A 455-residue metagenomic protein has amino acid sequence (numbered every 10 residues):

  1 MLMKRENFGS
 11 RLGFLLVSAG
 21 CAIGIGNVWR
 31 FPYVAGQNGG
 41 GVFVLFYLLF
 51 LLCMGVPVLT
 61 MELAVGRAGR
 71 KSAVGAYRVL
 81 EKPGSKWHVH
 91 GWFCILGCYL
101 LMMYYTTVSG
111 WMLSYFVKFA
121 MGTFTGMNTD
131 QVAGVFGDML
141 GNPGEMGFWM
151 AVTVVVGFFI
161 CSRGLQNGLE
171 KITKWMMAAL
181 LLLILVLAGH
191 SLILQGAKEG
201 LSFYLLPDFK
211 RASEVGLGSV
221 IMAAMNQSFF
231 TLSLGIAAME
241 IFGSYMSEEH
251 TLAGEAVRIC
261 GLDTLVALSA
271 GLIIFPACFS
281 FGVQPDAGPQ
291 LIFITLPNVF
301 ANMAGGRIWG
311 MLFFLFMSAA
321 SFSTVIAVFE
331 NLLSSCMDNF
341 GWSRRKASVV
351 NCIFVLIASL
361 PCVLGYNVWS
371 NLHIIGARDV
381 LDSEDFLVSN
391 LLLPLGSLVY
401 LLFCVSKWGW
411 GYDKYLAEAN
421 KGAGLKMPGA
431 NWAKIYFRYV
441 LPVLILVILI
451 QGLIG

Functional and structural regions predicted by a protein language model:
M1-W29, V58-L63, R67-V89, S247-T251 (+1 more regions): Membrane-interface "cap" regions at the ends of multi-pass membrane proteins
L2-E6, V34-N38, A68-F93, T106-Q166 (+5 more regions): Inter-helical loop and helix-membrane interface segments of multi-pass membrane transporters/permeases
L2-F8, E170, K174-F322, I326 (+2 more regions): Membrane-embedded translocation segments of transport machinery
N7, G13-L15, C21, G147-F148 (+5 more regions): Loop-to-transmembrane helix boundary motifs in multi-pass membrane proteins
N7-S18, F43-F46, S85-Y99, G147-T153 (+6 more regions): Select transmembrane alpha-helical segments in multipass membrane proteins
G13-F50, A237-G243, G254-V257, G261-L262 (+2 more regions): Transmembrane helix-boundary motif of multi-pass solute transporters/channels
F322-A327, S348-Y366, D382-A417: Hydrophobic alpha-helical segments of multi-pass membrane transport proteins
I374, R378-L402, K426-G455: A generic transmembrane alpha-helix motif of multi-pass inner-membrane proteins
